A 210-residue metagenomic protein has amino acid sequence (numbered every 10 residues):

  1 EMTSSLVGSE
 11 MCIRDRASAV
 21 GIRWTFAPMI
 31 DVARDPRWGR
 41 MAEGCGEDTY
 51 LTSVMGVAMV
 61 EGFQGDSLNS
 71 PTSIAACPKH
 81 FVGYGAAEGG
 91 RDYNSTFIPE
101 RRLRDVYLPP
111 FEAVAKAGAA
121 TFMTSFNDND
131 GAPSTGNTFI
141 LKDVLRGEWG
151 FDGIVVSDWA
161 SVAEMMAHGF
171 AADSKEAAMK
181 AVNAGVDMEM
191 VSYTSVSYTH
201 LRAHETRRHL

Functional and structural regions predicted by a protein language model:
E1, R16, D31, E43 (+3 more regions): Acidic-residue sensor for enzyme active/binding pockets
E1-G8, H200, R207-L210: Single conserved hydrophobic/aromatic residue that forms the stacking wall/gate of nucleotide- or nucleobase-binding
S4, M41-G46, D130, L201: Second-shell loop/turn segments in exported
M11-C12: Active-site loops and adjacent core secondary-structure elements that bind or stabilize anionic groups
R16-R23: Catalytic domains of carbohydrate-active enzymes, especially glycoside hydrolases
R23-E43, A75-D92: Active-site-proximal loop/short-helix segments that contain or immediately flank catalytic acid/base residue(s)
P28, P109-P110, A203-H204: Proline-centered helix-kink/hinge sites
E47-Y193, Y198: Second-shell residues forming the walls of enzyme active-site clefts
